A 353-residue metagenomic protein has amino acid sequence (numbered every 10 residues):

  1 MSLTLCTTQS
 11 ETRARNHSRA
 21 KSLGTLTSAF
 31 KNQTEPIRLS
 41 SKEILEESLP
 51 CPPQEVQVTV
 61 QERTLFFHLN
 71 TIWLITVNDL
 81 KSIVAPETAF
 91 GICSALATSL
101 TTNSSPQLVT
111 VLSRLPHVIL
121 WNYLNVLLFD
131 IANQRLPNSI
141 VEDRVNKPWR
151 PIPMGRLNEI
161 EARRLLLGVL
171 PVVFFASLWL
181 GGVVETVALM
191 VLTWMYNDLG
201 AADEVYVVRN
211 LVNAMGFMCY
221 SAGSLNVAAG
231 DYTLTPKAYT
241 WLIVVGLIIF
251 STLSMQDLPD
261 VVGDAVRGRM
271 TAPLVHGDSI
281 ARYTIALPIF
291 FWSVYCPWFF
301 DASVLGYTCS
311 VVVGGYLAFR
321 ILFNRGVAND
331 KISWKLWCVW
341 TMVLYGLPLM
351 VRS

Functional and structural regions predicted by a protein language model:
S2-S353: Multi-pass alpha-helical membrane architecture of UbiA-family and related isoprenoid/lipid prenyltransferases
